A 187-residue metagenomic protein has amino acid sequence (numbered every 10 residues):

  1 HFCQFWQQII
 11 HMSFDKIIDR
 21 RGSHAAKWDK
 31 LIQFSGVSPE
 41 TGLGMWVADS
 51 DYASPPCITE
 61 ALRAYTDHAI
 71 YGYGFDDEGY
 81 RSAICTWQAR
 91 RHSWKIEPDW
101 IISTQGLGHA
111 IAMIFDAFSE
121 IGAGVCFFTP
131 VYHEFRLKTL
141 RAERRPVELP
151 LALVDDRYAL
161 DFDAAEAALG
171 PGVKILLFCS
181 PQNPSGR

Functional and structural regions predicted by a protein language model:
I9-I10: Short hydrophobic transmembrane-like helices used for membrane targeting/insertion
S13-G106, M113: N-terminal small-domain helix-loop-helix segment of the aminotransferase-like
Y71-R187: Conserved core of the PLP fold type I
